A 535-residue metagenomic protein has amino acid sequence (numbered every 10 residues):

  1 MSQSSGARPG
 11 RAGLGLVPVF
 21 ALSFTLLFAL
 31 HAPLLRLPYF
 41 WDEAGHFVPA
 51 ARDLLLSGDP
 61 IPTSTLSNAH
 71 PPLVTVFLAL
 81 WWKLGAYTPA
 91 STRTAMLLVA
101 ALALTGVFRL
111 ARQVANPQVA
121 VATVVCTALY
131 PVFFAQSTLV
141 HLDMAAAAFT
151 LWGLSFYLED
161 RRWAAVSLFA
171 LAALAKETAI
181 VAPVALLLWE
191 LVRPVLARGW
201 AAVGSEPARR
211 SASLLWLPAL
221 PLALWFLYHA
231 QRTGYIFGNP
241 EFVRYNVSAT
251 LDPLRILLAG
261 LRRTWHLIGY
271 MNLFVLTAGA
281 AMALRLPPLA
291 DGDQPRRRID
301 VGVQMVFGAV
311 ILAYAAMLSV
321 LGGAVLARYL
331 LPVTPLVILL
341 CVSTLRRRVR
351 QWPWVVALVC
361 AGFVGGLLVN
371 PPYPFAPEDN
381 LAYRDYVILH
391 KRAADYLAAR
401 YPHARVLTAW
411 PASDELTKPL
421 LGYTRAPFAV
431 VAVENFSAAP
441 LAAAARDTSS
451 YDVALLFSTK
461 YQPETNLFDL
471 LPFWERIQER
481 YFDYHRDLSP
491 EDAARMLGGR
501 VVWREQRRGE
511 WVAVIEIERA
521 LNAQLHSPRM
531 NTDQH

Functional and structural regions predicted by a protein language model:
Q3-S5, R11, V181-A219, P287-D293: Perimembrane helix-loop-helix junctions
F20, T94-V114: Transmembrane-helix motifs of polytopic, lipid-linked glycan transferases
F20-A21, L215-A219, L273-G279, P288-I311 (+2 more regions): Signature aromatic-anchored transmembrane alpha helix within multi-pass, membrane-resident enzymes that catalyze glycan
A29-L30, P183, V192-R193, P207-A281 (+3 more regions): Membrane-lumen/periplasm interface segments of specific transmembrane helices in polyprenyl phosphate-linked
F40, M96, V132-D143, L326: Short acidic/glycine- and proline-prone juxtamembrane loop motifs at membrane-interface regions of multi-pass membrane
L104-G106, C126-Y130, A145-A164, L168 (+2 more regions): Specific aromatic-rich, kink-prone transmembrane helix
S137, D143, A172-A175, V181-A182 (+2 more regions): Hydrophobic/aromatic-rich transmembrane helices and adjacent perimembrane loops
Y157, V355-L421, P427-A429, N435 (+1 more regions): Membrane-embedded, lumen/periplasm-facing catalytic core of multi-pass transferases that use lipid-linked donors
